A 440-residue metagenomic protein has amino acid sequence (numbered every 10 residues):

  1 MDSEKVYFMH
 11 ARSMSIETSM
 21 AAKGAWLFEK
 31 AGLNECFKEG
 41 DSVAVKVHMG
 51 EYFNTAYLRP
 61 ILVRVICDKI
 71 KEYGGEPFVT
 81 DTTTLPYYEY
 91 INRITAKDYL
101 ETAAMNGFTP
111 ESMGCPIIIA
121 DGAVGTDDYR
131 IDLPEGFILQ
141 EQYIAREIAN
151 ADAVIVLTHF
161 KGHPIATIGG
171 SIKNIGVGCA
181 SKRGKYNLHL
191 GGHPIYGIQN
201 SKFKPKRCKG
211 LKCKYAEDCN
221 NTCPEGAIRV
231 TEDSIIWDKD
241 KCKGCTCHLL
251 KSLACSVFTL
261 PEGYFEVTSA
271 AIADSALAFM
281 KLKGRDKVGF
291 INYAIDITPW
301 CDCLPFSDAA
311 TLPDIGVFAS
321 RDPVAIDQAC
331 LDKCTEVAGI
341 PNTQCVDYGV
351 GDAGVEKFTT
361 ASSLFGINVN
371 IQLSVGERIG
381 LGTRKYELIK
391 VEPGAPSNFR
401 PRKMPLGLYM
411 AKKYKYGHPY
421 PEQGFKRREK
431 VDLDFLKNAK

Functional and structural regions predicted by a protein language model:
D2-V47, Y52-N54, L58-L62, D68 (+2 more regions): Extended, low-polarity segments enriched in aliphatic/aromatic residues
